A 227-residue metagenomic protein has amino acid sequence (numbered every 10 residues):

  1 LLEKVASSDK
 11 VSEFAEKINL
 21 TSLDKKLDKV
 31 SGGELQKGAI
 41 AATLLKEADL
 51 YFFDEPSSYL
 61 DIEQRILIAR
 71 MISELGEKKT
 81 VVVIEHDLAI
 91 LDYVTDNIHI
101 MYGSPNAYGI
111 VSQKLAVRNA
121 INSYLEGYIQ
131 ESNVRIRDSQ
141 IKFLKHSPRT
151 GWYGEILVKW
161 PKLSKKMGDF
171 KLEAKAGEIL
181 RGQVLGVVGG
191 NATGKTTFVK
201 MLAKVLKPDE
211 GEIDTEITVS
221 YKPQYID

Functional and structural regions predicted by a protein language model:
L1-K10, H86-R118, E178-D227: ABC ATPase nucleotide-binding domain signature region
L1-L35, K46, K159-K162, K166-G168 (+1 more regions): ABC-family P-loop ATPase nucleotide-binding domains
L2-S12, G103-D169, E173-A176: Pre-NBD coupling/linker segments of ABC/ABC-like ATPases
K26, F53-P56, E63: Walker B catalytic motif
E34-K37, T196: Conserved ABC ATPase nucleotide-binding domain "signature" region
I40, I68: Hydrophobic anchor residue at the start of the ABC signature
K46-A48, E77: Conserved signature/switch motifs of ABC ATPase nucleotide-binding domains
M71-V83, A107: Conserved catalytic loops of ABC-family nucleotide-binding domains
